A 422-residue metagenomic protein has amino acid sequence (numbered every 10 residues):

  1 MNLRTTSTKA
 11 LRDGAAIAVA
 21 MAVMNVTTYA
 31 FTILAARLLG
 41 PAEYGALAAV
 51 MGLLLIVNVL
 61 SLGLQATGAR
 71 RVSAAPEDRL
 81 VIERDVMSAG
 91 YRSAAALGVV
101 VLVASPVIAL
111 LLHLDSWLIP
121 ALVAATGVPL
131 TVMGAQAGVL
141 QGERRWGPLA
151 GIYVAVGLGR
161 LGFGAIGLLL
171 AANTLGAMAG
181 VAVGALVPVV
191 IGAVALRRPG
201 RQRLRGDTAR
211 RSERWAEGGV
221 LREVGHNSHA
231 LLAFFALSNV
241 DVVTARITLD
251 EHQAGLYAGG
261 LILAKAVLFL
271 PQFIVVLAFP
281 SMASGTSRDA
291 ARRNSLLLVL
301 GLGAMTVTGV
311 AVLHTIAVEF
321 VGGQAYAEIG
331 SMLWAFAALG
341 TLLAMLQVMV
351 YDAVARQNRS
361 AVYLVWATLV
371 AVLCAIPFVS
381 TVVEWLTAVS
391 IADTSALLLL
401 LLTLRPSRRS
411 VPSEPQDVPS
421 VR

Functional and structural regions predicted by a protein language model:
M1-T27, A195, R210-N227, L402-R422: N-terminal membrane topogenesis motif
K9-L62, G225-T248: Signature of the first transmembrane helix
P41, V107-V123, E251-A254, V312-T341 (+1 more regions): Interfacial segments at transmembrane-helix termini and the short loops linking adjacent helices
M51-V59, Y257-V276, T306, F336-L343: Transmembrane helix-bundle signature of multi-pass secondary active exporters and lipid flippases
S61-E77, G260, A264-S287, A355: Helix-loop junctions and terminal segments of transmembrane helices in multi-pass membrane transport/translocation
S88-H113, I166, R293-A325, S331 (+2 more regions): Alpha-helical transmembrane segments of multi-pass membrane transport and lipid-handling proteins
W117-A124, A150-R201, V383-S407: Hydrophobic alpha-helical transmembrane segments
L130-G151, S284, A338-V365: Membrane-interface junctions at transmembrane-helix termini in multi-pass inner-membrane proteins
